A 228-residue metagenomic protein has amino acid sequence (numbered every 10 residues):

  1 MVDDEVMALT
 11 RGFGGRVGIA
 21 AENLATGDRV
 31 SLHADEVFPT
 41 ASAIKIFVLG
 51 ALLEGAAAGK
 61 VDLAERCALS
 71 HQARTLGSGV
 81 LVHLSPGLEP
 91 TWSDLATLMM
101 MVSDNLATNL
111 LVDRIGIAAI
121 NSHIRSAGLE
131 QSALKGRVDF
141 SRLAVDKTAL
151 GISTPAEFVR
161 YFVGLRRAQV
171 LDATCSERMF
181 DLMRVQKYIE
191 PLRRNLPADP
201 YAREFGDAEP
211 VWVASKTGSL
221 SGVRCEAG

Functional and structural regions predicted by a protein language model:
V2-V17, E22-T26, L84-P86, S93-A96 (+2 more regions): Penicillin-recognizing serine hydrolase domain
G27, P39-C67: Active-site SXXK
D28-A34: Amphipathic coiled-coil signal-relay and dimerization helices
A34-F38, V82-S85: Short glycine-enriched, charge-decorated loop/helix-capping segments at active-site entrances that position
V48, G77, S103-D104, G116: Membrane-embedded alpha-helical core segments of multi-pass
L49-L53, N109, V159: Short, hydrophobic alpha-helix immediately C-terminal to the catalytic nucleophile
A58-L84: Short, glycine/proline-biased beta-turn/loop segments that scaffold the active-site neighborhood
